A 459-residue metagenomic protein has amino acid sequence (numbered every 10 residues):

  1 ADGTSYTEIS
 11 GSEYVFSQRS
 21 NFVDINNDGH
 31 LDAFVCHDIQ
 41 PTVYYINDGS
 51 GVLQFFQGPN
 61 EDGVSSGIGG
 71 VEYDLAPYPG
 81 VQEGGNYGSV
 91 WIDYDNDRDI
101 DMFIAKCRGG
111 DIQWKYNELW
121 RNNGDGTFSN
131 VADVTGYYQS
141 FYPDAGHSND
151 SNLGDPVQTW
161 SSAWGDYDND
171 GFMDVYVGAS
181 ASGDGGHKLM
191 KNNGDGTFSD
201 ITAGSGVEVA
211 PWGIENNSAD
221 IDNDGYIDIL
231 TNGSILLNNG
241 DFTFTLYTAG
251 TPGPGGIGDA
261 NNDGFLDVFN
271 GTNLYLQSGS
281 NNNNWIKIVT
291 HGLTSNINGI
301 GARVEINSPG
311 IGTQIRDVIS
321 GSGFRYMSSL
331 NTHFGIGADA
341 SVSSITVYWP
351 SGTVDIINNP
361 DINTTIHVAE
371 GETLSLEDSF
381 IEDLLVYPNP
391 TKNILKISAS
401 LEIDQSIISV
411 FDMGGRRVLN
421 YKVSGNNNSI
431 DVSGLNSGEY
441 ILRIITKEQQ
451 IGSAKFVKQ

Functional and structural regions predicted by a protein language model:
A1-V15, I46-G84, W120-V157, M190-P211 (+3 more regions): Blade-edge motifs of beta-propeller repeat domains
S17-N27, P77-Y78, N86-N96, S148-S151 (+4 more regions): Beta-propeller blade termini
D28, D32, D97, D101 (+5 more regions): Acidic carboxylate motifs that coordinate Ca2+ or other divalent cations, activating on Asp/Glu
A33-H37, M102-K106, V175-A179, I229-N232 (+2 more regions): Hydrophobic beta-strand segments that make up the repeating blades of beta-propeller and related beta-repeat
Q40-P41, R108-D111, A181-D184: Short glycine/acidic-enriched loop and turn motifs that connect beta-strands
V43-Y45, Y116-W120, G186-M190, S234-I235 (+1 more regions): A short loop-to-beta-strand structural motif that recurs across blades of beta-propeller domains
F244, G250-I381: Gly/Ser/Thr/Pro-enriched helix-cap/hinge segments flanking short amphipathic alpha-helices
G310, Q314-I315, A340, T346-Y348 (+1 more regions): C-terminal outer-membrane/trafficking sorting elements
